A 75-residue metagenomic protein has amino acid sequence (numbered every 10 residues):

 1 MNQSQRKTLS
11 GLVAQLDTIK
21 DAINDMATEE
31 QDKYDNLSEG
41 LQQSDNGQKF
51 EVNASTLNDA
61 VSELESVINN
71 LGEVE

Functional and structural regions predicted by a protein language model:
M1-E75: Long, low-complexity or tandemly repetitive, helically biased scaffold regions used for multimeric assembly/adhesion
